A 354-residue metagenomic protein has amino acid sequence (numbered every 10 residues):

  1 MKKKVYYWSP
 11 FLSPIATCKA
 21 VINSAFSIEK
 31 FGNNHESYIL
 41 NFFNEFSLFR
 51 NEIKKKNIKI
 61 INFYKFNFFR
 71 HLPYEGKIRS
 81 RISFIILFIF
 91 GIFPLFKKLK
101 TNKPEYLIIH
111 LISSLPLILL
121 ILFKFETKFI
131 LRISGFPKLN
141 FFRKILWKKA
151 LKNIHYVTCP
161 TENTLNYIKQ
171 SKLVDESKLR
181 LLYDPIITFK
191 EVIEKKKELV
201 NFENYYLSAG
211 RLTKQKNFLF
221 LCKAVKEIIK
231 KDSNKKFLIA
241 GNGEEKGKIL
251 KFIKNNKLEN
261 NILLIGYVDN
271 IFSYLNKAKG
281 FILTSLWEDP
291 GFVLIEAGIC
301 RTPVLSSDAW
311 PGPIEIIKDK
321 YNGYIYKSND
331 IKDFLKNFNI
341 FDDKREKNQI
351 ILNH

Functional and structural regions predicted by a protein language model:
Y7-I15, S27-S83: N-terminal strand-loop element at the rim of the active site of nucleotide-sugar-dependent glycosyltransferases
C18-F26, N204-K230, E244-L250, F292: A conserved mid-protein helix/loop that constitutes part of the nucleotide-sugar donor-binding site
L40, P303-S307: Short hydrophobic beta-strand element within catalytic cores of glycosyltransferases and related nucleotide-activated
F88-G91, I109-L115, I133: Short His-centered aromatic/hydrophobic patch
F136-P137, N163-T164, L182-V192, R211 (+2 more regions): Short beta-strand->alpha-helix junction loop in the catalytic core of nucleotide-activated group-transfer enzymes
I154-L179: A short, active-site helix/loop in glycosyltransferases that binds the activated sugar's phosphate group
Y267, L286: Aromatic "clamp/platform" in nucleotide-sugar-dependent glycosyltransferases that forms part of the donor/acceptor
D319-K320, Y324-I331, F338-R345: Conserved acidic donor-binding segment of nucleotide-sugar-dependent glycosyltransferases
